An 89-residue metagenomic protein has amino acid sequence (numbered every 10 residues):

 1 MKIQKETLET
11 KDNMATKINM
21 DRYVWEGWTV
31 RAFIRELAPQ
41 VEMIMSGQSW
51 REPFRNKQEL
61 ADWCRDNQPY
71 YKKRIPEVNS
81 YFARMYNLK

Functional and structural regions predicted by a protein language model:
M1-K17, R84-K89: Short intrinsically disordered terminal tails
K17-W25: Short, solvent-exposed secondary-structure boundary motifs
V24-Y81: Acidic, low-complexity, intrinsically disordered interaction modules
